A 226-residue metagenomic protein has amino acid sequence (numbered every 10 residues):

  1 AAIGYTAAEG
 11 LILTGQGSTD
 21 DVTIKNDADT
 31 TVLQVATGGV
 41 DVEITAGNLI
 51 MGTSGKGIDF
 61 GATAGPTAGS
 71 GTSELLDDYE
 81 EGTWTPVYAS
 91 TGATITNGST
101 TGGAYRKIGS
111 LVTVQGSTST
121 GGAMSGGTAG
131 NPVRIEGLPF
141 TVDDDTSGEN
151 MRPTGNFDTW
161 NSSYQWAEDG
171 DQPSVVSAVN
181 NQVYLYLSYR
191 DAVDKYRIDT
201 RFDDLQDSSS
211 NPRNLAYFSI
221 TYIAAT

Functional and structural regions predicted by a protein language model:
A1-A7, I12-G17, D21-A28, V32-A46 (+10 more regions): Beta-strand-rich, repetitive solenoid scaffolds
A1-A8, D21-N26, D41, T83-T100 (+1 more regions): Short, solvent-exposed secondary-structure boundary motifs
A1-I3, G65-L75, T83-I108, S117-T146 (+1 more regions): Surface-exposed ligand/attachment interfaces on beta-rich extracellular proteins
G55, G109, L215-S219: Extracellular structured ligand-interaction cores
T94, T118-N180, Y186-L187: Terminal beta-strand-rich extracellular "head" domains that mediate receptor/glycan or other ligand binding
V114, E136, A216-I220: Hydrophobic residues positioned within well-ordered beta-strands of beta-sheet architectures
V175-S209: Short, surface-exposed beta-strand/turn "edge" patches of beta-sheet domains
N211-T226: Short, structured beta-strand segments at or near domain termini in extracellular proteins/domains
